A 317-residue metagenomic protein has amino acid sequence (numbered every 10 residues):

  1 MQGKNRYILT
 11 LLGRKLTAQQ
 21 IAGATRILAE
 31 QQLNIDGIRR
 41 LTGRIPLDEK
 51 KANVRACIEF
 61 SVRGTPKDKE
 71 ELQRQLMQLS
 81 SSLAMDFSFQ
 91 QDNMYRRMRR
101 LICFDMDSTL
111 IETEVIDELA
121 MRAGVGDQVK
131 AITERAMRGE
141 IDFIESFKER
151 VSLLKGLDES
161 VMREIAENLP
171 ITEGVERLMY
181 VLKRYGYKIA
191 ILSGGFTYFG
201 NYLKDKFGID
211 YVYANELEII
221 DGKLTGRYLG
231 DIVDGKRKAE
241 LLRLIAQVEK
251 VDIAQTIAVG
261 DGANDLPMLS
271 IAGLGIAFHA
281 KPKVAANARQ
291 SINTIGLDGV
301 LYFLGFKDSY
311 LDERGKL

Functional and structural regions predicted by a protein language model:
M1-F104, K316-L317: Non-catalytic pre-domain segments flanking phosphatase-related domains
M1-K4, G156-L317: C-terminal cap/substrate-recognition subdomain and adjoining C-terminal extension of metal-dependent phosphatase-like
A18, P66, E70, L110-T113 (+6 more regions): Electropositive phosphate-/nucleotide-binding environments in soluble metabolic enzymes
I21, V129, F147, A239 (+1 more regions): A general structural signal for well-ordered alpha-helical segments in protein cores
L28, M94-C103, T109-E140: Active-site neighborhood of HAD-like aspartate-dependent phosphohydrolases
C103-D105, I191-L192: Short hydrophobic beta-strand that contains or immediately precedes a catalytic carboxylate
E118-V181: A metal-dependent, Asp-based hydrolase signature
